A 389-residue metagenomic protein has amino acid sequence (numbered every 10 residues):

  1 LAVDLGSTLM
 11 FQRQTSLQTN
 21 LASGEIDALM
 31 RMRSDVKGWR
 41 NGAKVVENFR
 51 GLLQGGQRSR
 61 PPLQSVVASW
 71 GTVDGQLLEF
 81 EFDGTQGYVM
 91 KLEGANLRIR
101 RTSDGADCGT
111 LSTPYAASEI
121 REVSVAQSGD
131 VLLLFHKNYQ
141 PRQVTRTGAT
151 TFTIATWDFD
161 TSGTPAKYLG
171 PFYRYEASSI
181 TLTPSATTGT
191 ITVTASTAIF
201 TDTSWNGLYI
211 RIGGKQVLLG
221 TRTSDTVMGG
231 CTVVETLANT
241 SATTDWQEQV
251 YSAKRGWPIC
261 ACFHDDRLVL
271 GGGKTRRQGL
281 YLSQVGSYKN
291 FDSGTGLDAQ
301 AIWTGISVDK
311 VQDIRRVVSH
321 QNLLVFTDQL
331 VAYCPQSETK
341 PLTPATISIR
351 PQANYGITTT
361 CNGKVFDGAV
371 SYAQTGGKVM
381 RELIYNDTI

Functional and structural regions predicted by a protein language model:
A2-A106, Q143, T147-T190, L237 (+4 more regions): N-terminal beta-propeller domains
L92, T113-R142, L268, L324-F326 (+1 more regions): Elongated alpha-helical scaffolds
T102, Y139-R146, T197-V227: Ser/Thr/Gly-rich low-complexity blocks that favor extended beta-strand/coil architectures
D104-L111, V217: Surface-exposed loop/edge segments in extracytoplasmic proteins
V123-G129, A261-F263, L268, T360-V365: Conserved short beta-strand element of beta-propeller blades
Y139, S224, T275-R276, L330-A332 (+3 more regions): Short, glycine-/Ser/Thr-/acidic-enriched flexible segments
G189-A195, S224-T236: A generic structural motif
E338-K378: Catalytic or ion-translocation cores adjacent to nucleophile or general acid/base/metal-coordination motifs in diverse
